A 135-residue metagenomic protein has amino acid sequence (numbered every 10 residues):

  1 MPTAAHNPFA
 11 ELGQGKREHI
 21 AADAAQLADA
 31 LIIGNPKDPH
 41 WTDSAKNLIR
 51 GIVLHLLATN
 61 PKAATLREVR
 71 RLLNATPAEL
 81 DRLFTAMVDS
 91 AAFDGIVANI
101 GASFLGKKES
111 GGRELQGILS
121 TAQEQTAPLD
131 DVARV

Functional and structural regions predicted by a protein language model:
M1-V135: P-loop NTPase motor domains
